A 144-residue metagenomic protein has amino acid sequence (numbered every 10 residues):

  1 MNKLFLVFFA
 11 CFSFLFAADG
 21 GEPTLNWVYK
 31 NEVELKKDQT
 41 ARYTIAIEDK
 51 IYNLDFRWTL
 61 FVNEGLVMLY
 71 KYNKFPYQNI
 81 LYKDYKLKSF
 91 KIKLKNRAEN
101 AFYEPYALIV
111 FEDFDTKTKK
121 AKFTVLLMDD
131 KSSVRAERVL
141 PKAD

Functional and structural regions predicted by a protein language model:
L4-F16: Sec-dependent N-terminal signal peptides
A18-D144: Surface-exposed, beta-sheet-biased, low-hydrophobicity segments with strongly acidic/polar composition
